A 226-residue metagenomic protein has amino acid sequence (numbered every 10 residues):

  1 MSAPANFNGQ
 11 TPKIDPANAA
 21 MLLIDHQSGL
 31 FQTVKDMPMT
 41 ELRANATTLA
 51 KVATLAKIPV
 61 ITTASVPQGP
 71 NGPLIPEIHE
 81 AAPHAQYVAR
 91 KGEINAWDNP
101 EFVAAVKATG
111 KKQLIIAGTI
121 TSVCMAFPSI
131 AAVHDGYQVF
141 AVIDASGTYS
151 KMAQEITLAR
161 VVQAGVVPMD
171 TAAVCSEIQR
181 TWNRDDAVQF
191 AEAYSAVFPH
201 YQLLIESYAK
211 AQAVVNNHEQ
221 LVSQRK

Functional and structural regions predicted by a protein language model:
S2-G92, A108, Q138, E155-V162 (+3 more regions): Active-site acidic carboxylates
N45-T48, E101, C124-F127: Well-ordered alpha-helical segments embedded in enzymatic catalytic cores
N71-I78, F102-V103, P128-I130: Distinct, well-ordered alpha-helical segments
K91-A104: Short phosphate-binding loop-to-helix
V106-K112: Glycine-rich phosphate-binding loop signature in dinucleotide/nucleotide-binding domains
Q113-T171: A contiguous pocket-lining binding segment that forms or flanks enzyme active sites
